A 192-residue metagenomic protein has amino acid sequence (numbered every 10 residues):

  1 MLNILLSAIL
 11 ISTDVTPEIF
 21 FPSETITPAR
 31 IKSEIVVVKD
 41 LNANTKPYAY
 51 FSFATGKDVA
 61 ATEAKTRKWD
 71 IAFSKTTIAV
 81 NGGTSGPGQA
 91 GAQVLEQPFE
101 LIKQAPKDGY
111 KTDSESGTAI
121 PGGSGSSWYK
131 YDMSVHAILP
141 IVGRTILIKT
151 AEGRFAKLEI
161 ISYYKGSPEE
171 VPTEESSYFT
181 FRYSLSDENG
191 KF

Functional and structural regions predicted by a protein language model:
M1-S7: Sec-dependent signal peptide recognition, specifically the positively charged N-region followed immediately by
I11-R144, G166-E169, Y183-F192: N-terminal "domain-start" segment
R144-T150: Short conserved beta-strand and strand-loop elements enriched in small hydrophobics with frequent Asp/Gly
A151-F155: Glycine-centered tight beta-turn/hairpin loop motif at sheet-sheet or coil-to-beta transitions
Y163-Y178: Short, well-ordered, aromatic-rich surface patches in folded extracellular/luminal domains
